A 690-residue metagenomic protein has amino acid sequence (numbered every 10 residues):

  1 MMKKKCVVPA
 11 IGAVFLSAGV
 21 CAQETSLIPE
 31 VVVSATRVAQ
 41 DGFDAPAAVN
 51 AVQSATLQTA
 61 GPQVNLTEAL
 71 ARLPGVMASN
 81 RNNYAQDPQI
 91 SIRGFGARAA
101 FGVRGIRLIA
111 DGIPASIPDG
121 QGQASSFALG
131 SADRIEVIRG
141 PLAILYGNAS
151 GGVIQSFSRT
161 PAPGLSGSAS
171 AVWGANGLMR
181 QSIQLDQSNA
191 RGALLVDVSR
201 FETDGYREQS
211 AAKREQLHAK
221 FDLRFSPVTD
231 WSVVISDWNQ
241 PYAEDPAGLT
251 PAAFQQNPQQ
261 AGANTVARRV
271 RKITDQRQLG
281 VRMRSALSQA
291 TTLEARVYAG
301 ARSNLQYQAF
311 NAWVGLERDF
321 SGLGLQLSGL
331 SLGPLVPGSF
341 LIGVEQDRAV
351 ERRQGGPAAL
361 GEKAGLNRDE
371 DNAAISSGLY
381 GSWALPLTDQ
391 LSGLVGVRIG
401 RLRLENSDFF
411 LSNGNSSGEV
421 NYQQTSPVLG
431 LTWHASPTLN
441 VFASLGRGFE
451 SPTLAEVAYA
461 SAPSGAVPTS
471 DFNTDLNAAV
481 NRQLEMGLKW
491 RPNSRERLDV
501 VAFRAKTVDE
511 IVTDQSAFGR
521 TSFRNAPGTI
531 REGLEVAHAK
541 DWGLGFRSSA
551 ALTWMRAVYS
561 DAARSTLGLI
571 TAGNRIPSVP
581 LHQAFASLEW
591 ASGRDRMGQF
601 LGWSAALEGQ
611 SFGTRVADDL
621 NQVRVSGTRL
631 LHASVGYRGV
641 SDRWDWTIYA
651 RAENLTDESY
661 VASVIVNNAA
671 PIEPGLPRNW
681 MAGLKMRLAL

Functional and structural regions predicted by a protein language model:
P29-G61, Q86-S91, I106: N-terminal periplasmic "start-of-domain" segments of outer-membrane beta-barrel proteins
S34, E68-I113: Extracytoplasmic beta-strand/coil segments of soluble accessory domains associated with Gram-negative outer-membrane
G105-I106, I113-R139: Short acidic/polar hinge/loop motifs at secondary-structure boundaries that mediate gating or recognition
G112, W383, A443, R575-L690: Conserved C-terminal beta-signal and adjacent last beta-strands/turns of outer-membrane beta-barrel proteins
S166-S168, W173-E202, R207-D245, R271-S288 (+5 more regions): Transmembrane beta-barrel wall of Gram-negative outer-membrane proteins
Q187, T292-Q306, H434, N440-G446 (+5 more regions): Membrane-embedded beta-barrel scaffold of Gram-negative outer-membrane proteins
R224-S236, I273-L411, S417, T432-H434 (+2 more regions): Face-selective signature of the C-terminal outer-membrane beta-barrel domain
D389, G393, R401, R497-K506 (+2 more regions): Gram-negative outer-membrane beta-barrel transporters
